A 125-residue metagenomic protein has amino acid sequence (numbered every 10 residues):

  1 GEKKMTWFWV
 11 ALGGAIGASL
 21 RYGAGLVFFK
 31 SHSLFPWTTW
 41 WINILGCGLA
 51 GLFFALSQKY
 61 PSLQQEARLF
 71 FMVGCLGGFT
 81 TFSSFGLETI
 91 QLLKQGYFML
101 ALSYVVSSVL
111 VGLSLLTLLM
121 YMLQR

Functional and structural regions predicted by a protein language model:
G1-R125: Membrane-interface helix-loop junctions in multi-pass transporters/channels
